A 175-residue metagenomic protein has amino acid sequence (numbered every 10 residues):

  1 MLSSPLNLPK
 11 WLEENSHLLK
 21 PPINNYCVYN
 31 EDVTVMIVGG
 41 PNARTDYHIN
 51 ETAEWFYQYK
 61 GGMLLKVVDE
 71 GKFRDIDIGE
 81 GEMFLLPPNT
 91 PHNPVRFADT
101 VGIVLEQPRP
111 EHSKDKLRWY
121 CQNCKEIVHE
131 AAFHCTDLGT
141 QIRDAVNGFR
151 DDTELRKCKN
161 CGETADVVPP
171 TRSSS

Functional and structural regions predicted by a protein language model:
M1-G39, R44-D46, Q141-S175: A short, N-terminal "cap"/entry segment at the start of jelly-roll beta-barrel domains of the cupin/DSBH fold
V35, D46-I49, A53-Q58, D75-I76 (+2 more regions): His/acidic/aromatic-lined binding-pocket segments of jelly-roll/cupin-type domains and related regulatory beta-sandwich
V38, D77-A98, Q107: Conserved metal-binding segment of the jelly-roll/cupin
V38-G40, I49-D69, G102-Q107: Short, conserved beta-strand element in jelly-roll/cupin
G61, Q122-K125, C161: Short Cys/His-rich metal-coordination motifs, predominantly Zn2+-binding knuckles/fingers
F97-K116: A short hydrophobic beta-strand segment most commonly corresponding to one strand of the jelly-roll/cupin
V128-C135, D166-R172: Short Cys/His-rich "knuckle" micro-motifs
